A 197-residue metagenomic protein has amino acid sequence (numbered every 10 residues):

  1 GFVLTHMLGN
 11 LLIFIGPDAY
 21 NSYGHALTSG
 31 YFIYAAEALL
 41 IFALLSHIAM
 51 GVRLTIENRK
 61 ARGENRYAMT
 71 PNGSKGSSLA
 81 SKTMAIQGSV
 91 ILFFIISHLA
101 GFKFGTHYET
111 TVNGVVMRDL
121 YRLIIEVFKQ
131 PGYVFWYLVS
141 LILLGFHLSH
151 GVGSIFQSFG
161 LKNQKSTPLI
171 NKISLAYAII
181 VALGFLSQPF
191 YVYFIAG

Functional and structural regions predicted by a protein language model:
G1-G197: Membrane-embedded alpha-helical bundles that constitute the cytochrome b-like, heme-associated redox core of multi-pass
